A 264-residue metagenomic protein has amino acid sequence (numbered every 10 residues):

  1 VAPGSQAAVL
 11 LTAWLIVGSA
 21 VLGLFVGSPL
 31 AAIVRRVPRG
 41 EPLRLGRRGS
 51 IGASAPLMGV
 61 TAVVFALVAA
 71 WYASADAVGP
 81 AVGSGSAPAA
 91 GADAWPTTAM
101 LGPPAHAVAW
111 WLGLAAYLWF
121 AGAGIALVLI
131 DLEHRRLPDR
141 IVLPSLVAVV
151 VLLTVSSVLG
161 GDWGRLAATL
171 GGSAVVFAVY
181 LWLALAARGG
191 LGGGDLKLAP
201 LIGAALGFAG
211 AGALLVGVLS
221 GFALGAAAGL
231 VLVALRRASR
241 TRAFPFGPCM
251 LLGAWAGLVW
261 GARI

Functional and structural regions predicted by a protein language model:
V1-I264: A membrane-topology feature that recognizes alpha-helical transmembrane segments and their immediate juxtamembrane
